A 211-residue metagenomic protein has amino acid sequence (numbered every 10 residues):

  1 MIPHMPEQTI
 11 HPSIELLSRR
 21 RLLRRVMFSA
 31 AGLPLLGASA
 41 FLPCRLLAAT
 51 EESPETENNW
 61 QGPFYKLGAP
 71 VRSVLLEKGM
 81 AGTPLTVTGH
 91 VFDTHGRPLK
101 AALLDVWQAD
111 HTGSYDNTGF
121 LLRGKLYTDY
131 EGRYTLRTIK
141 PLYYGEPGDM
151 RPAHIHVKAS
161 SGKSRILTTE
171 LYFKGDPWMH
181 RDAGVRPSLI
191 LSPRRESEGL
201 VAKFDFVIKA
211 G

Functional and structural regions predicted by a protein language model:
M1-R21, S29-A30, P34, S39-A40 (+1 more regions): N-terminal secretory signal peptides
M27-F28, P84: Membrane-topology and secretion signals of cell-surface/extracellular proteins
C44-G211: Beta-strand-dominated extracellular/periplasmic modules and repeats in secreted or surface-exposed proteins
